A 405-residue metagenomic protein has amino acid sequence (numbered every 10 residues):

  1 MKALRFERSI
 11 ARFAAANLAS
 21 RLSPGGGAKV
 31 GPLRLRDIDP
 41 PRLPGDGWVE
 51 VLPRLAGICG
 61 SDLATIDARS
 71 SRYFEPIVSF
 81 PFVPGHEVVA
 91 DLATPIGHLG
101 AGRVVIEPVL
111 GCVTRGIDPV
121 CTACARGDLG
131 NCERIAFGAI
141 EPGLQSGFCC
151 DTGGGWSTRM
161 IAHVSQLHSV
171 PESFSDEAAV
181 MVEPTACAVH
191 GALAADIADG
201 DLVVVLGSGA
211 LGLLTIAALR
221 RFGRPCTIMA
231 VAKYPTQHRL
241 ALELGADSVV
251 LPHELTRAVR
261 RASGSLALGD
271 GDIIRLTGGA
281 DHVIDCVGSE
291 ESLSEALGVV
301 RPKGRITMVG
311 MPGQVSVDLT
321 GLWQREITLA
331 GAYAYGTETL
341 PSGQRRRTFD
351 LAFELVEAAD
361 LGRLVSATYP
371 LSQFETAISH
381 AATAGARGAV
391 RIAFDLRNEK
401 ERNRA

Functional and structural regions predicted by a protein language model:
S9, G271, S294-L297, R345-A405: C-terminal hydrophobic helical "lid"/dimerization subdomain of Rossmann-like NAD(P)H-dependent oxidoreductases
D39-A56, S71-R126, P171-S173: Glycine-rich beta-strand-centered segment in the early N-terminal region that forms part of a ligand/cofactor-binding
E75, C112-L206: NAD(P)H dinucleotide-binding glycine-rich loop of Rossmann-like/cofactor-binding domains, especially the beta1-alpha1
P184, G207-L211, M311: Glycine-rich Rossmann-fold phosphate-binding loop(s) that bind the pyrophosphate of adenine dinucleotide cofactors
C187, L211, Q237: Hydrophobic/small residue at the entry helix of a nucleotide-binding pocket
L202-S208, R221-L293, Q344: Adenosine-nucleotide cofactor-binding segment
R260-I273, S316-A367: C-terminal substrate-binding/catalytic core of Rossmann-like NAD(P)-dependent dehydrogenases/reductases
G298-S316, L329: ADP-ribose/adenylate-binding Rossmann-like module
